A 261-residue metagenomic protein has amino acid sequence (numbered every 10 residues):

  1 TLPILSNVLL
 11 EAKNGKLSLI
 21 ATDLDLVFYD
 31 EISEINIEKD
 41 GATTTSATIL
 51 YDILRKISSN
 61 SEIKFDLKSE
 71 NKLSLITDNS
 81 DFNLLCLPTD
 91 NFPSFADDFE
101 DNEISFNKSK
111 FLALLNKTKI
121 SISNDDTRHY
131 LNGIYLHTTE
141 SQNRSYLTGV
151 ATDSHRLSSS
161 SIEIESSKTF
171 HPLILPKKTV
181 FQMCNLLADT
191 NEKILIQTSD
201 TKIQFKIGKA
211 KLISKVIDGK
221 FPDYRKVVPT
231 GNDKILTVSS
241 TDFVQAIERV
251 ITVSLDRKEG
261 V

Functional and structural regions predicted by a protein language model:
T1-V261: Structural preference for solvent-exposed beta-strand-turn elements and adjacent flexible terminal/loop segments within
